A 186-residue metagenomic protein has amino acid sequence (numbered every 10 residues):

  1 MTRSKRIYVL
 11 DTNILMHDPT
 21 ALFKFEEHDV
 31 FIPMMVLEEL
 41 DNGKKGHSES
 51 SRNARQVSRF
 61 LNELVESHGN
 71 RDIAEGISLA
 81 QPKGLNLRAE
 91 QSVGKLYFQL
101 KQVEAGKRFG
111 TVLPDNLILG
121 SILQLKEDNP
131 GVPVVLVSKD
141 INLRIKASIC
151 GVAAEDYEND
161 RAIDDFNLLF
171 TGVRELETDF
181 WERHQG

Functional and structural regions predicted by a protein language model:
M1-K5: Non-catalytic pre-domain segments flanking phosphatase-related domains
I7-V135, I141-S148, V152-G186: Active-site-proximal, substrate-binding regions of enzyme catalytic domains and RNA-binding/basic surfaces
